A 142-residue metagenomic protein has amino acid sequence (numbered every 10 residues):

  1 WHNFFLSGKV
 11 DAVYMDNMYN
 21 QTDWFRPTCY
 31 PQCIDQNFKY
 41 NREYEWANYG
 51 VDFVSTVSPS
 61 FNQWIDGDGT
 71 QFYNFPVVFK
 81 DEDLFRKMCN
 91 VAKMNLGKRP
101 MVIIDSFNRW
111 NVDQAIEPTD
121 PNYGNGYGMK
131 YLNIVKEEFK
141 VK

Functional and structural regions predicted by a protein language model:
W1-K142: Glycan-processing catalytic domains of CAZymes
